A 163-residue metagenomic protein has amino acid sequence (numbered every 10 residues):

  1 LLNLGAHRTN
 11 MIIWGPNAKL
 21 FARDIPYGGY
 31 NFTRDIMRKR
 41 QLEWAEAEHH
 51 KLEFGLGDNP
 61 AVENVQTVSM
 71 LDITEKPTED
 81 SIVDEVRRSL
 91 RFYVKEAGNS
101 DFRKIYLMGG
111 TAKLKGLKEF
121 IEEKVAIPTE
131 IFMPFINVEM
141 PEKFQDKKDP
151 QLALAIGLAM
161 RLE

Functional and structural regions predicted by a protein language model:
L1-E163: Hydrophobic/aromatic-enriched cytosolic interaction surfaces used to assemble or bind macromolecules
